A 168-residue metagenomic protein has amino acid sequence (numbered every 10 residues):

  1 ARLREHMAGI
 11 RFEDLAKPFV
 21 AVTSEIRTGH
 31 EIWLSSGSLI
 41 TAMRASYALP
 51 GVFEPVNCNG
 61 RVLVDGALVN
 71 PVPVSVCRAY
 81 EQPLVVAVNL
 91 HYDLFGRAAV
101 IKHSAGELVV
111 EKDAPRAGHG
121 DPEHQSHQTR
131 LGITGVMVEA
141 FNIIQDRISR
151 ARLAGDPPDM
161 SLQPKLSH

Functional and structural regions predicted by a protein language model:
A1-H6, S24-S38, R61, A67-H168: Non-catalytic peripheral regions of patatin-like phospholipases
H6-P18: A short alpha-helix-loop-beta-strand transition element characteristic of N-terminal alpha/beta dinucleotide-binding
F19-S24, E54: Short beta-strand scaffold segments in enzyme catalytic cores
T41-A42: A short alpha->loop->secondary-structure connector
S46: Short helix- or helix-capping micro-motifs that position conserved polar/aromatic residues at function-defining sites
L49, P55: Ligand/cofactor pocket segment of small-molecule handling proteins
